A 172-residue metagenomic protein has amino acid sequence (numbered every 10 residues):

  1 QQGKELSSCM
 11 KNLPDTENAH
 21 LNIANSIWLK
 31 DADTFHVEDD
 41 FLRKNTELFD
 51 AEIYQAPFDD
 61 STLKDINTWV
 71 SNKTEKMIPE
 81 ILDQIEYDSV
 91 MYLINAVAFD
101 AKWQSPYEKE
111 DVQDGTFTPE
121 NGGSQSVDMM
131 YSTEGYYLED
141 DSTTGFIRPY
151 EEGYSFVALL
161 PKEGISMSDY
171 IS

Functional and structural regions predicted by a protein language model:
G3-K162, D169: Non-catalytic, conformational "gating/processing" segments within enzyme and secreted inhibitor domains
